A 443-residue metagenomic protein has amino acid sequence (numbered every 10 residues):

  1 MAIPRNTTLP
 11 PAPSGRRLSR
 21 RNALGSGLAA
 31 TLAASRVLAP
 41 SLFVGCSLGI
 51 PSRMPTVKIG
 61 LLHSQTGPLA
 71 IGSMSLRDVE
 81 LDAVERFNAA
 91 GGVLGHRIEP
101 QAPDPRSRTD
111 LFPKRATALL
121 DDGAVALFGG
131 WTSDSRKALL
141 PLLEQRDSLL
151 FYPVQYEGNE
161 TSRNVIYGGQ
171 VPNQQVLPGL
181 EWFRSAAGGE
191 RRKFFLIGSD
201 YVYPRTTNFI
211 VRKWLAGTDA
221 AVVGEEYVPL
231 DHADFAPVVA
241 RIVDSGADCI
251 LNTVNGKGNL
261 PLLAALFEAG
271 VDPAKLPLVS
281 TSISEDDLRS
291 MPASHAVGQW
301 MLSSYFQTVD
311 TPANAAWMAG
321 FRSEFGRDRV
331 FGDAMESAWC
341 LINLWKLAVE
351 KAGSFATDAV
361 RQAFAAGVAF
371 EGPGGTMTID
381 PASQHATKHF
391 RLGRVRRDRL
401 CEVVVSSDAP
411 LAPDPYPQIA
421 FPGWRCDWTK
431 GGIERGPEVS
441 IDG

Functional and structural regions predicted by a protein language model:
A2-N6, G15-L28, L38, F43-G443: Extracytosolic ligand-binding ectodomains
